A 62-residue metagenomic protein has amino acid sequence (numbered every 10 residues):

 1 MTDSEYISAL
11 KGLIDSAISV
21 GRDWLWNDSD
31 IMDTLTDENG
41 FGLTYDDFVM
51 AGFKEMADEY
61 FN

Functional and structural regions predicted by a protein language model:
M1-I7: Ankyrin repeat (ANK) tandem alpha-helical domains that serve as protein-protein interaction scaffolds, prominent
G12-N62: Acidic, low-complexity, intrinsically disordered interaction modules
